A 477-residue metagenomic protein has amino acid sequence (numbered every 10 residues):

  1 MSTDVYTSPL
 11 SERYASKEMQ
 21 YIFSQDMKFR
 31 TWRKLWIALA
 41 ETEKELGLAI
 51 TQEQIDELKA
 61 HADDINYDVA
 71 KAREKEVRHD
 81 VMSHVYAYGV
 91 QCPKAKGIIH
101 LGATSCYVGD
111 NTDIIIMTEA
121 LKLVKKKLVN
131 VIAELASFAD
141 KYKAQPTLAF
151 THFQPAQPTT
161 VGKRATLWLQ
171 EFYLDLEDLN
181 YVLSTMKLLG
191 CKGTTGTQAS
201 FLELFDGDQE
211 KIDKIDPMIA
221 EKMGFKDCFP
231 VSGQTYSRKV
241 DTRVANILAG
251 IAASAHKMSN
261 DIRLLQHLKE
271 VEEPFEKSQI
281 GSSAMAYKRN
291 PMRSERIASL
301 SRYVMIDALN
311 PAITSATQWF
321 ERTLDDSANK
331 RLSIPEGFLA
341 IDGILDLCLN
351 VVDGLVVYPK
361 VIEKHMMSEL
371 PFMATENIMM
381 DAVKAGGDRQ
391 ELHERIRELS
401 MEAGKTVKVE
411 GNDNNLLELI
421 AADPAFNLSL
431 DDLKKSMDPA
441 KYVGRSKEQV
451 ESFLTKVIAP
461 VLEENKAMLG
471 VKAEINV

Functional and structural regions predicted by a protein language model:
M1-A199, F205-A220, G281-S282, M292-R296 (+3 more regions): A helix-coil-helix interface module used to build multimeric assemblies and to scaffold catalytic/cofactor sites
Q20-S24, V69-K71, Q279-S299, E321-E336 (+4 more regions): Short beta-alpha connecting loops at secondary-structure transitions that line or flank enzyme active sites
L39-T42, V124, L128-V131, L135-F138 (+14 more regions): Amphipathic alpha-helices that form helix-helix packing interfaces
D140-G162, E272-K288, E321-A328, D353-M373: Glycine-rich cofactor-pocket loops
P217-Q234: A short, charged helix-loop
T235-E270, Q279-A340: A conserved active-site cap/scaffold subdomain adjacent to cofactor or substrate pockets
E272, R395-E402: Active/binding-pocket-proximal capping segment
Y303-R389, R395: Long, amphipathic alpha-helical stalk/connector segments used for oligomerization, subunit docking, or mechanical
